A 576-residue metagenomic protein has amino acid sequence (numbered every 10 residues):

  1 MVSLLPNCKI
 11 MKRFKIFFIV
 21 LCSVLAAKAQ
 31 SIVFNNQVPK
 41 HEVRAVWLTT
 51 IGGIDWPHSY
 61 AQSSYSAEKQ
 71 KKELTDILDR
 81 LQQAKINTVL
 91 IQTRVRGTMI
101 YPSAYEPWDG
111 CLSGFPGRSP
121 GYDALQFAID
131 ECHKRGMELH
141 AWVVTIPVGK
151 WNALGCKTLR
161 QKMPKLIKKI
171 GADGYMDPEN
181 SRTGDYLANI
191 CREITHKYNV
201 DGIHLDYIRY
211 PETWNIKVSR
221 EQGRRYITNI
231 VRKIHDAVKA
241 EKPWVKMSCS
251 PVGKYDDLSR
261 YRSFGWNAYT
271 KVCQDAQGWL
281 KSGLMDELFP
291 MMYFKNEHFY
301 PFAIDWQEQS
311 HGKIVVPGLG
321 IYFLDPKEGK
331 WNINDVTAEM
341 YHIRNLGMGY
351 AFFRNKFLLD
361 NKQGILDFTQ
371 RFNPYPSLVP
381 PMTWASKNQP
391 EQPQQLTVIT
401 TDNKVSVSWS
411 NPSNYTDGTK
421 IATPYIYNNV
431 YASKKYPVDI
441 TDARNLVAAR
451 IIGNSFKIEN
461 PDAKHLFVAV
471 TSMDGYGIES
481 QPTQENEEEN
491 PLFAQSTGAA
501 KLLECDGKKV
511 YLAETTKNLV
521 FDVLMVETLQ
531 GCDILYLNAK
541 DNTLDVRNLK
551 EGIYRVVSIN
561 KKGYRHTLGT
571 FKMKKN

Functional and structural regions predicted by a protein language model:
K40-V43, W47-K72, H140-K197: Active-site-adjacent "subsite" loops/lids of carbohydrate-active enzymes
K72-T98, K197-V200: Catalytic domains of carbohydrate-active enzymes, especially glycoside hydrolases
A84-P120: Aromatic-lined carbohydrate-binding/catalytic grooves of carbohydrate-active enzymes
E138-K150, H204, G223-Y269, V315-L324: Aromatic-lined carbohydrate-recognition surfaces of secreted/lumenal glycan-active proteins
A276-Q277, K281-F299, V316-S386: Substrate-binding cleft of secreted/luminal carbohydrate-active enzymes
I365-K420, G477-F493: Pro/Thr/Ser/Gly-rich low-complexity, intrinsically disordered linker/stalk tracts
I458-S480: Beta-strand-rich modules
L492-S496, K508-T515, D533-Y536, E551-N576: C-terminal tail/sorting-segment detector
